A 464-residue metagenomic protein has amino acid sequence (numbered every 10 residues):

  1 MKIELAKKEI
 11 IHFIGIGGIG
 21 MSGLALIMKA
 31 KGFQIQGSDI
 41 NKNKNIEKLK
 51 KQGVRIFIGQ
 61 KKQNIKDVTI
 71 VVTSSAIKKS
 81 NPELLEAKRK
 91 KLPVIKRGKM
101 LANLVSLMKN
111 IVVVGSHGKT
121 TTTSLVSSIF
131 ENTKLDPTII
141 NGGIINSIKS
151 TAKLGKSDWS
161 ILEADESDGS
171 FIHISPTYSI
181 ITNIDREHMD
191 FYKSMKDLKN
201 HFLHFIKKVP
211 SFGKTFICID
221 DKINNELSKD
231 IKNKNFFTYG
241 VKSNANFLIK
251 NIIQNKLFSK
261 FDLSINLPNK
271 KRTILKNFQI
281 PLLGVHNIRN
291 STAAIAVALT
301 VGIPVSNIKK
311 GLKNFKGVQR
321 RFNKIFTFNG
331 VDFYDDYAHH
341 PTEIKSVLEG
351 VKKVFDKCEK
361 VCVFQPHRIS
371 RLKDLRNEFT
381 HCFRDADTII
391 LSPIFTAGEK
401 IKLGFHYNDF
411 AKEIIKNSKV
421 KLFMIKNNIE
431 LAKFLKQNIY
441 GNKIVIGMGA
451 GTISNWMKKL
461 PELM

Functional and structural regions predicted by a protein language model:
K2-H12, G20, L24-K31, I180 (+2 more regions): Nucleotide phosphate-binding/pyrophosphate-handling subdomain across enzymes that bind or process nucleotide phosphates
K2-L5, F13, G20, I27-F33 (+7 more regions): Phosphate-binding loop of NTP-binding sites
I11-I16, M448: Conserved N-terminal Rossmann-fold NAD(P)-binding element of oxidoreductases
F33-K48: NAD(P)-binding Rossmann-fold cofactor-contacting core
S38-D39, F57-Q60, I95-A102, I140 (+4 more regions): Beta-strand->loop->alpha-helix junctions that form or flank phosphate-binding loops in nucleotide-handling enzymes
R55-D67, E430, L435: Short acidic low-complexity segments
T380-G441: C-terminal helical cap/extension that packs against the catalytic core of soluble nucleotide-cofactor enzymes
